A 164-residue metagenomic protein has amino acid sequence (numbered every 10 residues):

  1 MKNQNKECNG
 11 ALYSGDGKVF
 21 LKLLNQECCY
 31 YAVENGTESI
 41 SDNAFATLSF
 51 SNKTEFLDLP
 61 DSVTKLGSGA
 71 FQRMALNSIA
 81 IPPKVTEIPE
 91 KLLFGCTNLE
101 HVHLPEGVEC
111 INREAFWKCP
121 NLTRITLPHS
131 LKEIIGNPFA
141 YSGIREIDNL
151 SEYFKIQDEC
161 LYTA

Functional and structural regions predicted by a protein language model:
M1-K18, L24-S39, L48-K65, M74-E87 (+3 more regions): Structural signature of tandem-repeat unit edges
L161-A164: Short, intrinsically disordered, charge-balanced linker/junction segments flanking boundaries in proteins
